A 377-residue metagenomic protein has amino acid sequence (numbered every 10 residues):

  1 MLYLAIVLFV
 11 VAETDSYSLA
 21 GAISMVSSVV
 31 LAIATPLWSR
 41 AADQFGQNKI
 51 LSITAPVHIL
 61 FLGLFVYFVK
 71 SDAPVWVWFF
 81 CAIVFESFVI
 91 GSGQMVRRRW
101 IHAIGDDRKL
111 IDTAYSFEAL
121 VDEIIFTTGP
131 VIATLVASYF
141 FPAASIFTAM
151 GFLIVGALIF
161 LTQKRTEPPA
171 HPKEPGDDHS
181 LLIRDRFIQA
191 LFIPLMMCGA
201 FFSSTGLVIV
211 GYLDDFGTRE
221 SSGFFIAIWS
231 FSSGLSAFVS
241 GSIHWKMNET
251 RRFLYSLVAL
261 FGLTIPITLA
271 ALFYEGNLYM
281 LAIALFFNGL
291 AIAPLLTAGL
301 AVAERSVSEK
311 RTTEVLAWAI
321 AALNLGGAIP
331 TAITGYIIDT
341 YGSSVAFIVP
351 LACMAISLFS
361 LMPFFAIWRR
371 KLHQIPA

Functional and structural regions predicted by a protein language model:
M1-A32, D178, L182-A227: Helix-loop boundary and gating motifs at the non-cytosolic
Y17-S18, D106-A119, R219-E220, E309-A319: Loop-to-transmembrane helix entry/capping segments in MFS-fold secondary transporters and related SLC/MFSD carriers
A34-Q47, A137, S236-T250, I338: Helix-to-loop junctions at the C-terminal end of transmembrane segments in multipass secondary transporters
P56-D72, A259-E275: C-terminal ends and interior cores of transmembrane alpha-helices in multi-pass membrane transporters/permeases
V75-S92, M196, M280-P294: Hydrophobic core of transmembrane alpha-helices in multi-pass small-molecule transporters, especially MFS/SLC-type
V84-D122: Cytoplasmic helix-loop-helix junction between adjacent transmembrane helices in 12-TM secondary transporters
I90-G105, I209, P294-V307: Intracellular juxtamembrane helix-capping segments at the cytosolic ends of symmetry-related transmembrane helices
S306, K310-Y341: A late C-terminal transmembrane helix in Major Facilitator Superfamily
